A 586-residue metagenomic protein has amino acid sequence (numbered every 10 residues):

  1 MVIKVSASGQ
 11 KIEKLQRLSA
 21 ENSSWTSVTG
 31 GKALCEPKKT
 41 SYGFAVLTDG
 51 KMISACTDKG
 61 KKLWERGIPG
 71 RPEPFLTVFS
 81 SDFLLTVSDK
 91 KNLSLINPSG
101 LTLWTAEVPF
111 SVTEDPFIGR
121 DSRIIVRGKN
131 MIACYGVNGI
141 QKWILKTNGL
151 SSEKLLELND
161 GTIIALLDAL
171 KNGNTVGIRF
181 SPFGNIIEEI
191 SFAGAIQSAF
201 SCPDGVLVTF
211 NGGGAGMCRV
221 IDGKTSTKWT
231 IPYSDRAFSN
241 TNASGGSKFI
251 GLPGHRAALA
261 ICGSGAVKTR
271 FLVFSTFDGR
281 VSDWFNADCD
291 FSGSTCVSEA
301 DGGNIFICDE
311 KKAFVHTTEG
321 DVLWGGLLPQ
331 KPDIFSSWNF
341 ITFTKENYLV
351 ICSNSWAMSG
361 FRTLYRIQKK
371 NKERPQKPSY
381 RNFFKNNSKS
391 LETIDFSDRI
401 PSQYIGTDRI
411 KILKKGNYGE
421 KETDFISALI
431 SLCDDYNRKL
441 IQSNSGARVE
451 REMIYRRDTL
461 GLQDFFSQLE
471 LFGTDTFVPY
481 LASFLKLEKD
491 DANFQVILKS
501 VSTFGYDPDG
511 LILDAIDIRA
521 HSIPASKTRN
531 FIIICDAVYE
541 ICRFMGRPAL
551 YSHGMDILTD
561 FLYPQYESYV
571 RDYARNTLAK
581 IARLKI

Functional and structural regions predicted by a protein language model:
M1-K385, R448, E452, T459 (+6 more regions): Secretory-pathway ectodomains
F83, D121, S275, E310 (+9 more regions): Prokaryotic Sec-type signal peptides and long signal-anchor helices with extended Leu/Ile/Val-rich h-regions
L93-L95, L158, L481, L485 (+2 more regions): Generic leucine side-chain signal with a strong bias for well-ordered alpha-helical environments
I334, L349-I351, W356, L364 (+2 more regions): Terminal low-complexity interaction tails
F340, L364, L429, L462-D464 (+4 more regions): Extended low-polarity, hydrophobic cluster-rich segments
L349-S353, M358-R362, S397-R399, Q403-D434: Hydrophobic, aliphatic-enriched repeat segments that assemble into extended interaction scaffolds in large eukaryotic
F384-S397, G419-E450, T474-K486, Y506-S522 (+2 more regions): Amphipathic alpha-helical scaffolding segments comprising HEAT/armadillo-like alpha-solenoid repeats
D398-G419, V449-T474, S483-K486, A492-D507 (+2 more regions): Structural detector for internal amphipathic alpha-helices that build alpha-solenoid repeat scaffolds
